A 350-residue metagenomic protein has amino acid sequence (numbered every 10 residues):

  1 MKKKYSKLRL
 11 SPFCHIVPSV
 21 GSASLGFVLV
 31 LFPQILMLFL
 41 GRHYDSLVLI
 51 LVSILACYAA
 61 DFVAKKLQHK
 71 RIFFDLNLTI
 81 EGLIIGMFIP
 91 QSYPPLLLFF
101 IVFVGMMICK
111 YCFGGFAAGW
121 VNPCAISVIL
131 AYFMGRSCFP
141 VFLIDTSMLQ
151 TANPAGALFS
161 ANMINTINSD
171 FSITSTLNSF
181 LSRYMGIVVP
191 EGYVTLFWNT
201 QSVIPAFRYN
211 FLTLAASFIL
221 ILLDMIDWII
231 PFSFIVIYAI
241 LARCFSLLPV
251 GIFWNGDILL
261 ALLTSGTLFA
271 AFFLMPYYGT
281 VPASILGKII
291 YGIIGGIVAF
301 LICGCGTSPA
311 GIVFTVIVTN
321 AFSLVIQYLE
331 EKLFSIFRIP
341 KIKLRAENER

Functional and structural regions predicted by a protein language model:
M1-K65, S335-R350: N-terminal signal-anchor module of multipass membrane proteins
V30-M37, C57-D61, L78-M87, V102-C109 (+4 more regions): Hydrophobic, membrane-inserted alpha-helices
G41-L55, S92-F100, F197-F211, W254-T267: Structural signature of hydrophobic alpha-helical transmembrane segments
R71-E81, L98-F103, A118-I129, W228-V236 (+2 more regions): Cytoplasmic-side transmembrane-helix entry/capping segments in multi-pass membrane proteins
T79-Q91, A125-F139, I237-S246, G266 (+2 more regions): Small-residue-rich segments of transmembrane alpha-helices in multi-pass membrane proteins, especially helix faces
A118-L214: Long hydrophobic alpha-helical segments that form multi-pass transmembrane helix bundles in integral membrane proteins
W120-A125, L259-T267, K288, G306-T319: Loop-to-transmembrane alpha-helix initiation sites
Y209-L212, I221-F253: Conserved mixed alpha/beta catalytic, RNA-binding, or beta-rich assembly cores of soluble enzyme, regulatory
